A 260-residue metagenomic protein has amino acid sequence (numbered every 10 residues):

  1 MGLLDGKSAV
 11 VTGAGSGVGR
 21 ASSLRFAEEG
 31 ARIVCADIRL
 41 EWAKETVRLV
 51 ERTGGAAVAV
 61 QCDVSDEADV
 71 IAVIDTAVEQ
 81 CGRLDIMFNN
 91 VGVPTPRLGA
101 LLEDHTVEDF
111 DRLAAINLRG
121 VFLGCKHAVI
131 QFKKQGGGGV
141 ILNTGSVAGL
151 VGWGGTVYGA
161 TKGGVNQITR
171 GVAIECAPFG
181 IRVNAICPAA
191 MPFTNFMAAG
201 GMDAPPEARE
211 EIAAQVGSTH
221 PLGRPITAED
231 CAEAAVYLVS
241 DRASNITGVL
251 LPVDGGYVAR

Functional and structural regions predicted by a protein language model:
L98-L102, T106-D111, M202, I212 (+1 more regions): Substrate-binding pocket helix/loop in short-chain dehydrogenase/reductase
E103-F122, L142, V165: Catalytic Tyr-X3-Lys loop
I116-Q135, A173-I174, P178, S240: Amphipathic alpha-helical dimer-interface segment in Rossmann-like NAD(P)H-dependent oxidoreductases
F122, L222-V253, V258: C-terminal substrate-recognition "lid" of short-chain dehydrogenase/reductases
C125, T161, T169: Active-site helix of classical SDR
S146: Residue(s) in the substrate-gating loop at a strand-loop-helix junction that position the organic substrate next
A177, R182, I246-G248: Short, small/polar-rich loop/turn modules that mediate ligand/substrate recognition or access, typified
P178, A190-T219, D230: A glycine/serine/threonine-rich, flexible loop-to-helix segment that serves as the NAD(P) cofactor-binding "lid"
